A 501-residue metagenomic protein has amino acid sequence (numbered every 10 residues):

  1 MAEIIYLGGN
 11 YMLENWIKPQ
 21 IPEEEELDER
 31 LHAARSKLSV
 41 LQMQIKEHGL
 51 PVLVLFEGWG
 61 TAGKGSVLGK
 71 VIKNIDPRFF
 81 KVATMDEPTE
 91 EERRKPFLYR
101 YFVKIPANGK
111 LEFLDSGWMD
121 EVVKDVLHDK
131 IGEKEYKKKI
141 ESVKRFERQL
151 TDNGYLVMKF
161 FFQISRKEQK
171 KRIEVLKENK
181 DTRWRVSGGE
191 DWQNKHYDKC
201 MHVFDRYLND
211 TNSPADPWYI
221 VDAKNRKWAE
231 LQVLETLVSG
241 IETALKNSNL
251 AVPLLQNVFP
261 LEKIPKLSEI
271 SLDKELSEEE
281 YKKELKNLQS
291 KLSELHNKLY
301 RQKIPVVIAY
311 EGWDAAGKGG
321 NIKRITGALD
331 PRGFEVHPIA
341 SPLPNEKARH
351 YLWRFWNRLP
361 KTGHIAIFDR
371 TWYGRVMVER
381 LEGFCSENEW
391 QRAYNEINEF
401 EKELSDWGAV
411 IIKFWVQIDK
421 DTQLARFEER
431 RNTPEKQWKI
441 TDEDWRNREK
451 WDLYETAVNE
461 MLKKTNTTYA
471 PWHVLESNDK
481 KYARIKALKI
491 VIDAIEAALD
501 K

Functional and structural regions predicted by a protein language model:
A2-K501: Glycine-rich phosphate-binding loop of ATP-dependent small-molecule kinases
